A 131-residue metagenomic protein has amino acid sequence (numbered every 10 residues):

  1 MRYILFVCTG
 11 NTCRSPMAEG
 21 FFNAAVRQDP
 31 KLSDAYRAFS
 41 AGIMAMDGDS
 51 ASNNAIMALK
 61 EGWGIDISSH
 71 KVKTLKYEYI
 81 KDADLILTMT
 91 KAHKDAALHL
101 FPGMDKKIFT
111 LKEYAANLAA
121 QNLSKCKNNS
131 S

Functional and structural regions predicted by a protein language model:
M1-A83: Conserved active-site segments centered on acidic
L85, A97-S131: Phosphate-binding/catalytic loops
T88-M89: Short beta-strand scaffold positions
A92-K94: Alpha-helix capping/helix-boundary segments
